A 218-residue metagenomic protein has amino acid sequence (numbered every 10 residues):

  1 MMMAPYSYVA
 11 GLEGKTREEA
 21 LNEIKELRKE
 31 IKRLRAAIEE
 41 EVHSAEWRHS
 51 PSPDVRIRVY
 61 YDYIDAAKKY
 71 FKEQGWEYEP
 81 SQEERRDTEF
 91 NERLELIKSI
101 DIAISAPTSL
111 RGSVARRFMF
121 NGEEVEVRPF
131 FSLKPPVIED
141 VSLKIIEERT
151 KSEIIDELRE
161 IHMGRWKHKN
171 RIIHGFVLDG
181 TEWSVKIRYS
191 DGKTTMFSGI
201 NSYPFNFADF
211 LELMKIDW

Functional and structural regions predicted by a protein language model:
M2-I146, K169-M196: N-terminal domain-start interaction segment
A20, K151-I154, F210: Hydrophobic/aromatic residues in well-formed alpha-helices
K69, L158-I161, L211: Intrinsically disordered, low-complexity regions enriched in Ser/Pro/Gly/Gln/His and often acidic
R85, E147-G175, W218: Charged, amphipathic alpha-helical segments
E126, N201-I216: Short, surface-exposed linear segments at secondary-structure transitions and domain or protein termini
